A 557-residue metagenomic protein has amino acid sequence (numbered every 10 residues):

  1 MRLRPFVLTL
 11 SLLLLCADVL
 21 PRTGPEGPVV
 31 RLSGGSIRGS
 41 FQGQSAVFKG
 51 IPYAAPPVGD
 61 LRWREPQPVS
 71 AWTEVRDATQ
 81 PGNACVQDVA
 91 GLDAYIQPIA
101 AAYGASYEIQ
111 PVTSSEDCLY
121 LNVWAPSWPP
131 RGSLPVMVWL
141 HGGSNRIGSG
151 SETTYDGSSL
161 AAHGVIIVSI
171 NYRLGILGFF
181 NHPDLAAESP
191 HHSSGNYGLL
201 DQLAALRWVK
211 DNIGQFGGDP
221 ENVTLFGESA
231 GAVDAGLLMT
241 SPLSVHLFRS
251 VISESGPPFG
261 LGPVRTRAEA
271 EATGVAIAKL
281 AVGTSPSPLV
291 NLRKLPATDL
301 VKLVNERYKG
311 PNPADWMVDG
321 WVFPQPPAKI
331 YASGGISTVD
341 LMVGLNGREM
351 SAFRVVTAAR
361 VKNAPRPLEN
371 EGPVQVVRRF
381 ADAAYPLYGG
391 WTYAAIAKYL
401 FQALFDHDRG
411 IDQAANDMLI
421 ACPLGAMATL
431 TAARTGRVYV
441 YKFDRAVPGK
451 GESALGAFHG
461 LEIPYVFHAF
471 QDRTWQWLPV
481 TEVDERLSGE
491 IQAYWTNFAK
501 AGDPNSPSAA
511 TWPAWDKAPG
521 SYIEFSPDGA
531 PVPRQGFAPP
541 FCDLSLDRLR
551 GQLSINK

Functional and structural regions predicted by a protein language model:
M1-V7: Bacterial N-terminal signal peptides that target proteins for export
V7-A17: Bacterial N-terminal signal peptides
V19-N196, R378, R473-I491, A499-T511 (+3 more regions): Non-catalytic accessory segments of hydrolases
G34, E116-Y120, P135, G164-V165 (+7 more regions): Extracellular structured ligand-interaction cores
A46, E116-L119, L200-L203, R207 (+6 more regions): A structural signal for well-ordered alpha-helical segments within the folded catalytic domains of diverse enzymes
G50, A101-V290, W321, P327-T357 (+1 more regions): Serine-hydrolase-like catalytic core of hydrolytic proteins
R173-I176, F226-A230, K442-V447, A510-D516: Short, solvent-exposed turn/loop segments enriched in Gly/Ser/Thr/Pro and often Arg
S250, P258-F259, N291-K294, T298-E482 (+2 more regions): Substrate-gating cap/lid region and adjacent catalytic-acid/histidine neighborhood within extracellular/lumenal
